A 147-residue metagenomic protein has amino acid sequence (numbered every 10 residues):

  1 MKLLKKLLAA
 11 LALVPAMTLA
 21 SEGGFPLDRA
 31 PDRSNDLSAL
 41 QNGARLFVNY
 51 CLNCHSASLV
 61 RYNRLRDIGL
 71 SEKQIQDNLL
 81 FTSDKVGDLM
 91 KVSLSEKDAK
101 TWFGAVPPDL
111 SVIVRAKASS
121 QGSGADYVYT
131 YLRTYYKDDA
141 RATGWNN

Functional and structural regions predicted by a protein language model:
M1-S34: Post-cleavage N-terminal segment of exported redox proteins
S21-R45, S56-D67, I75: Electrostatic cytochrome c docking/interface patches
R33-L40, A44, K100-F103, A118-A125: Solvent-exposed, acidic/flexible segments
R45-A57, E96, V106-R115, Y127-T130: C-type cytochrome heme c attachment motif
S56-R64, S119-G122, A140-R141: Short, solvent-exposed secondary-structure capping/transition elements
V60, A116, T134: Short loop/turn segments at secondary-structure transitions that flank enzyme active sites
L65-P108, I113: Structured domain cores in non-transmembrane regions
G124-N147: Extracytoplasmic/lumenal ectodomains and periplasmic regions of secretory and membrane proteins
